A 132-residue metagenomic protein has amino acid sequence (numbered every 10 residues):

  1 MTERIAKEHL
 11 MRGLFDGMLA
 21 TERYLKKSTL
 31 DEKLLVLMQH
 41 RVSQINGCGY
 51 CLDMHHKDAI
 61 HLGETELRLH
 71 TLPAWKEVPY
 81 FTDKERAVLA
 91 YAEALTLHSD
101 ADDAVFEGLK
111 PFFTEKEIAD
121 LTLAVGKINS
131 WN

Functional and structural regions predicted by a protein language model:
M1-N132: Hydrophobic alpha-helical segments
